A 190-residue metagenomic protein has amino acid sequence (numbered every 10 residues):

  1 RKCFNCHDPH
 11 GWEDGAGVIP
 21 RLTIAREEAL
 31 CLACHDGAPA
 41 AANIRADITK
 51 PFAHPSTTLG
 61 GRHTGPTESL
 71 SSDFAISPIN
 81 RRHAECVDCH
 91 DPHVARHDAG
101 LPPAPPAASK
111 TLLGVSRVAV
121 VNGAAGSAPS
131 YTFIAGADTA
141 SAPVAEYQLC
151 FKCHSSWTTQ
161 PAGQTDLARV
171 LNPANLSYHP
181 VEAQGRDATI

Functional and structural regions predicted by a protein language model:
R1-I190: A motif-centric signal for short, conserved binding hotspots located in accessible loops or intrinsically disordered
